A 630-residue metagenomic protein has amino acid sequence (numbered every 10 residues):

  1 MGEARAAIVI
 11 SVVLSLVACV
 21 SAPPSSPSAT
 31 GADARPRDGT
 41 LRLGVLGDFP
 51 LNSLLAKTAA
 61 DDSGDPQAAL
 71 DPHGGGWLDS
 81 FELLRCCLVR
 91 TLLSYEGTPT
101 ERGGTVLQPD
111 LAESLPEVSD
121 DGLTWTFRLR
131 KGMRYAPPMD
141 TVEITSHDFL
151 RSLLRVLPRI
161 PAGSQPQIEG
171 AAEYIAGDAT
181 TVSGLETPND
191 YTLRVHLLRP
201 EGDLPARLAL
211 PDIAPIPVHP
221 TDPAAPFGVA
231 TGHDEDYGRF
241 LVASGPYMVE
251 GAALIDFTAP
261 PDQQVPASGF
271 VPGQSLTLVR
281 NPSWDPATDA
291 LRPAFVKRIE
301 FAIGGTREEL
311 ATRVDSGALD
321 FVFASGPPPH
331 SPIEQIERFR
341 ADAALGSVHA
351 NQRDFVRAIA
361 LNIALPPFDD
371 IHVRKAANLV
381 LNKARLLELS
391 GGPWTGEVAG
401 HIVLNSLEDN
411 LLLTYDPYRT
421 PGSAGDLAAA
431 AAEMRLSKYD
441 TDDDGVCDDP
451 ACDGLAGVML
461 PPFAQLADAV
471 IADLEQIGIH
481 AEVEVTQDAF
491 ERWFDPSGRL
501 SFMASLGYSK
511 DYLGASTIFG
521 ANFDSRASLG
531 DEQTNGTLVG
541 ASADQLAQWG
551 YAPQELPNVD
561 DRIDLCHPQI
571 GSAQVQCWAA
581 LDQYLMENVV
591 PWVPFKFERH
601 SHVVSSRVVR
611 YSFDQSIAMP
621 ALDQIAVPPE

Functional and structural regions predicted by a protein language model:
A34, V348, Q352, K375 (+6 more regions): Extracytoplasmic/peripheral linker and loop segments enriched in polar/acidic and small residues with frequent Thr/Pro
R42-D120, F240-M248: N-terminal lobe/hinge region of extracytoplasmic solute-binding protein
L43, V271-S275, L291, M434-K510 (+1 more regions): Ligand/substrate-recognition segments at binding pockets and active sites
S94-R102, T181, P200-A294, R298-E300 (+2 more regions): Gly/Pro-rich hinge or "lid" segments in bacterial periplasmic/extracellular proteins
T126-R128, S146-D148, R155-G228, P246-M248 (+1 more regions): Surface-exposed binding/hinge segments that line and control ligand-binding clefts or catalytic entry sites
P166-I168, E250-V279, T288-D289, E300-L365 (+3 more regions): Extracellular/periplasmic solute-recognition and catalytic clefts
A253, W394-D442, V458-Q465, Q569-S572: Structural transition elements
H602-E630: Long beta-strand-rich cores associated with HINT superfamily self-processing modules
